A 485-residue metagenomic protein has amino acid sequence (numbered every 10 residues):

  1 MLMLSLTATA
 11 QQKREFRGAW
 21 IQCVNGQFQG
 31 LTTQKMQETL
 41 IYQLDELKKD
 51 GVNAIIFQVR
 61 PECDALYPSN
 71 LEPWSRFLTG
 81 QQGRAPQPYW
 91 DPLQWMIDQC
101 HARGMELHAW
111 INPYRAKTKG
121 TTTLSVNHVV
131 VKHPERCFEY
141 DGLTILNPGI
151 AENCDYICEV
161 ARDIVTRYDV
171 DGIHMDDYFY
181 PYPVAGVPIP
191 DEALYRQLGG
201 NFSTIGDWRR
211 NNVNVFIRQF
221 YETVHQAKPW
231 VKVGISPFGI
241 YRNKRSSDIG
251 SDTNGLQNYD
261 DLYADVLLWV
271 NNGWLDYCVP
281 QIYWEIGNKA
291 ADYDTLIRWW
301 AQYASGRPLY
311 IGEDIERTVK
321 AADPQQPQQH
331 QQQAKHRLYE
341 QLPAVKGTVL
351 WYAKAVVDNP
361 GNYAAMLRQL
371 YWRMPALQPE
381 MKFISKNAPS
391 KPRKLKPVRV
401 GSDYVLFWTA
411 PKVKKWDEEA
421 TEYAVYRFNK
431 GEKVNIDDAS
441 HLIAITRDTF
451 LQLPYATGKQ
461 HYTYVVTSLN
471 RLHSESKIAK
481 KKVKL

Functional and structural regions predicted by a protein language model:
R14, W20-Q22, G26-Q34, E38 (+3 more regions): Active-site-adjacent "subsite" loops/lids of carbohydrate-active enzymes
I21-C23, K232-N254, I282-Y283, L296-Q332: Active-site clefts of carbohydrate-active enzymes
G51-Q87: Aromatic-lined carbohydrate-binding/catalytic grooves of carbohydrate-active enzymes
N53, R60, R103, K132-W274 (+1 more regions): Polysaccharide-binding and catalytic clefts of secreted carbohydrate-active enzymes
Y263-K289, S305-F383: Substrate-binding cleft of secreted/luminal carbohydrate-active enzymes
N362-E418, H473-L485: Pro/Thr/Ser/Gly-rich low-complexity, intrinsically disordered linker/stalk tracts
P411-D438, H461, I478: Solvent-exposed loop/turn segments flanking beta-strands in beta-repeat/beta-sandwich domains
Q452-S476: Beta-strand-rich modules
